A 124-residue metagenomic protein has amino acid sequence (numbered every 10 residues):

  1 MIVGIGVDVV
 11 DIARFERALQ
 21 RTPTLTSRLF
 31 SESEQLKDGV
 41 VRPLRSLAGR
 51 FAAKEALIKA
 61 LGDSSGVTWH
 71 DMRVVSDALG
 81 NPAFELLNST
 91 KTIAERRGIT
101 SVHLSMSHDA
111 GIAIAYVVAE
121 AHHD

Functional and structural regions predicted by a protein language model:
M1-D124: Core catalytic alpha/beta fold that binds nucleotide/phospho-ligands
